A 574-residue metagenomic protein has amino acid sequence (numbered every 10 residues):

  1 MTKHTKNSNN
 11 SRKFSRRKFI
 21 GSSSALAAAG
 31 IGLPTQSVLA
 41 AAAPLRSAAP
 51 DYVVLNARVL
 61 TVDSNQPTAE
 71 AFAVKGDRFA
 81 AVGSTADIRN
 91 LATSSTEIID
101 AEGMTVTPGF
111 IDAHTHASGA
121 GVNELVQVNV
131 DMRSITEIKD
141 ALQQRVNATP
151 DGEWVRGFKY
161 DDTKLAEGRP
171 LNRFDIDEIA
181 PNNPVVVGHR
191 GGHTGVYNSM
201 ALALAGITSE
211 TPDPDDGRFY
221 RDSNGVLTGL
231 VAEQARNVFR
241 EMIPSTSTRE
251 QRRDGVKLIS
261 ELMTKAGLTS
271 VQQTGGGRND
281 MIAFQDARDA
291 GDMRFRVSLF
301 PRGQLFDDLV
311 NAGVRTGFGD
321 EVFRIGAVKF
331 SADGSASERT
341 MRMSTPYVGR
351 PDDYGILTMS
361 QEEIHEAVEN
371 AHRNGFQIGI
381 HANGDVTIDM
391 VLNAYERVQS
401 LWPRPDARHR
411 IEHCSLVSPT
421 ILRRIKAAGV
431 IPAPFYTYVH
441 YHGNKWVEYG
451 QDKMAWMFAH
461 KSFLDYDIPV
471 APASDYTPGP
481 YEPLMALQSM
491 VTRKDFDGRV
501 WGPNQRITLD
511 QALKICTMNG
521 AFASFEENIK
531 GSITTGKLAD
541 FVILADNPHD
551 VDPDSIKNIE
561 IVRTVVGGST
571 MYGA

Functional and structural regions predicted by a protein language model:
M1-K18, A25-A29: N-terminal secretory signal peptides
S22, L26-G30, A42-L55, L60 (+8 more regions): Divalent metal-binding segments
T35-A43: Signal peptide processing junction and immediate N-terminal pro/mature segment of secreted/exported proteins
R288, T316-G319, K426-A427: Acidic (Asp/Glu)-rich catalytic clusters
F323-R339, V430-Y438: Non-cysteine beta-strand/loop elements that form the S-adenosyl-L-methionine
V368-G379, N383-H409, H413-C414, P419-R423 (+4 more regions): His/Asp/Glu-enriched, well-ordered alpha-helical/loop segment that forms or immediately abuts the divalent-metal
